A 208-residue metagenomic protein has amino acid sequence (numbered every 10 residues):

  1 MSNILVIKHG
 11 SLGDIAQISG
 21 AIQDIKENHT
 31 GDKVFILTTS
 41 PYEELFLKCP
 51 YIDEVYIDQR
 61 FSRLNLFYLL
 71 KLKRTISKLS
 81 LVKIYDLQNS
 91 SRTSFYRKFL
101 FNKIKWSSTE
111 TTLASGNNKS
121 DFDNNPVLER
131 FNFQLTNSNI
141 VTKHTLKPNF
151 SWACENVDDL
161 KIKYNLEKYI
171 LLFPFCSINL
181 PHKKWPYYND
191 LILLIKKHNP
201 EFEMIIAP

Functional and structural regions predicted by a protein language model:
M1-P208: Catalytic machinery of carbohydrate-active enzymes, primarily nucleotide-sugar-dependent glycosyltransferases
